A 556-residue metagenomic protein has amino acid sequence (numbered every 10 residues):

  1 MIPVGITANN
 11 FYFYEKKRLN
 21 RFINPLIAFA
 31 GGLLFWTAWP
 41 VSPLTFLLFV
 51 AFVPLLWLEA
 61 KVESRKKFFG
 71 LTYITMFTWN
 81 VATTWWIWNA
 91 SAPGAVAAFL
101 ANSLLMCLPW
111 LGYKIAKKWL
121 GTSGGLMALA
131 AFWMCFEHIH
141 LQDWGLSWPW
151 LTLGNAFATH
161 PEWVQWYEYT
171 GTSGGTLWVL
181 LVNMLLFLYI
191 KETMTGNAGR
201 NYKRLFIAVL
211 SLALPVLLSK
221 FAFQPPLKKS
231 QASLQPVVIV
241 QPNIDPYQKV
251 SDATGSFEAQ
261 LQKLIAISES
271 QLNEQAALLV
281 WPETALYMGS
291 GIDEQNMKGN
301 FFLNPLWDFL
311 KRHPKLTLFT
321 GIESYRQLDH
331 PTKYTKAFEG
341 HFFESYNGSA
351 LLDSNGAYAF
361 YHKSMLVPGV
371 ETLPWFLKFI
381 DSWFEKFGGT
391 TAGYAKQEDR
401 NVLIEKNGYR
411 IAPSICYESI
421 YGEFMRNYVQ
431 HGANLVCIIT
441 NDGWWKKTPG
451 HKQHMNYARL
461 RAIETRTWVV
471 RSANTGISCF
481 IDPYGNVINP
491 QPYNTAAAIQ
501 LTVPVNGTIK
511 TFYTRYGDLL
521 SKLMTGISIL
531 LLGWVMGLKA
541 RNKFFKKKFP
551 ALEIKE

Functional and structural regions predicted by a protein language model:
N9-Q224, K446-K447, A458-R461, A473 (+3 more regions): Membrane-embedded alpha-helical bundles of multi-pass enzymes that act on lipidic or dolichyl-linked glycan substrates
W39-P54, W79, Q241-P242, Q275-D293 (+2 more regions): Short, conserved active-site loops that position catalytic residues or coordinate cofactors/metal ions across diverse
I115, E192, A266-S270, F309 (+1 more regions): A generic secondary-structure signal
T159-W163, S211-W281, M288-L310: Membrane-interface segments at or immediately adjacent to transmembrane helices that form the boundary between
S256, W281-E556: Solvent-exposed soluble domains appended to multi-pass membrane proteins
